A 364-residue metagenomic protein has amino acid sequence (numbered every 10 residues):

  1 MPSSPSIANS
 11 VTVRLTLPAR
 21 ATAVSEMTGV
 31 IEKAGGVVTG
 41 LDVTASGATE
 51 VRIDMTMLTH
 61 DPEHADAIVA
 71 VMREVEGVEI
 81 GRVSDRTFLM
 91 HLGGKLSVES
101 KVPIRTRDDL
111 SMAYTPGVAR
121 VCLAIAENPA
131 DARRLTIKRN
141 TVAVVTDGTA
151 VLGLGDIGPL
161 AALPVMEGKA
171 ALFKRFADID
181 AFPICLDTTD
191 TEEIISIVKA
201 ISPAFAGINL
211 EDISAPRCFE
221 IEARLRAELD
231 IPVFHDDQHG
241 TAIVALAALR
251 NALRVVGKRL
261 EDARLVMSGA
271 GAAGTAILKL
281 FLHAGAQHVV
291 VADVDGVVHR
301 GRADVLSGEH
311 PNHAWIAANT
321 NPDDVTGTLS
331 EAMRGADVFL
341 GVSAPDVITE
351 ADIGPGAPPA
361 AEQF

Functional and structural regions predicted by a protein language model:
M1-L92: A conserved regulatory-domain signal marking ACT and ACT-like small-molecule sensing domains and adjacent regulatory
I80-A263: Glycine/serine-rich phosphate-binding loop and adjoining beta1-alpha1 elements at the start of nucleotide-handling
P103, S111-A119, T191-E193, L280 (+4 more regions): Hydrophobic packing and interface segments
I125-D131, A276-I277, D324-T326, V347-D352: Glycine-rich, charged/polar anion/phosphate-binding loops that engage phosphate groups from diverse ligands
L152, P159-A177, L229, H235 (+2 more regions): Glycine-rich phosphate/diphosphate-binding loop of Rossmann-like nucleotide-binding domains
N209-D212, V338-F364: ADP-ribose/adenylate-binding Rossmann-like module
